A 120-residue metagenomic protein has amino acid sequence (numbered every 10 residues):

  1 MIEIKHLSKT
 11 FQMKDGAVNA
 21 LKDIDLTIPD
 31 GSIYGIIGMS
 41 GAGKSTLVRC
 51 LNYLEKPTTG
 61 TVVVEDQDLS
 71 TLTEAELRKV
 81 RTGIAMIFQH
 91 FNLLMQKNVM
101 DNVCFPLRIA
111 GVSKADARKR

Functional and structural regions predicted by a protein language model:
D15, L69-A85, K114: ABC ATPase NBD coupling module
G35, R78, T82-N92, C104: ABC nucleotide-binding domain signature
I37-M39: The feature captures the beta-strand-to-loop junction immediately N-terminal to the Walker
N52: Helix-to-loop junction immediately C-terminal to a conserved catalytic motif
T58-T61, D116: Conserved coupling/switch loops of ABC nucleotide-binding domains, chiefly the family-specific signature
G60-D68: Conserved ABC transporter NBD signature motif
M100-R108, R118: Short helical segment in ABC ATPase nucleotide-binding domains corresponding to the A-loop/adjacent helical element
